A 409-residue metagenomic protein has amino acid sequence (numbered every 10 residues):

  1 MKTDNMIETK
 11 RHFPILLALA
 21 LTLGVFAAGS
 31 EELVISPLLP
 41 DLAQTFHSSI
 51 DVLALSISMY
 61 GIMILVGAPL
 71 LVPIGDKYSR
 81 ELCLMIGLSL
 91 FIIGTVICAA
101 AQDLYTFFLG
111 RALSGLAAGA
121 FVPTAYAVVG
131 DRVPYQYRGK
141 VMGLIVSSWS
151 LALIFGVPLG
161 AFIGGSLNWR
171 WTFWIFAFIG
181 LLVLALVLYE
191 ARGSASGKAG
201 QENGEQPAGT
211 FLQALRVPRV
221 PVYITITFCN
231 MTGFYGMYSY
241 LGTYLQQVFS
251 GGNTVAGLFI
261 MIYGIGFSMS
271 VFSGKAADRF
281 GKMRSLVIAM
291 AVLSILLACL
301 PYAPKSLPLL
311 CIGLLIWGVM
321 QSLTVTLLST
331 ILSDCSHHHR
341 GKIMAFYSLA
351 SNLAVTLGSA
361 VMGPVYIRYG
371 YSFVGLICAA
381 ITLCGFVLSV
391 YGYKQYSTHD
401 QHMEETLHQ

Functional and structural regions predicted by a protein language model:
L16-I50, L71, M237-G242: Extracytoplasmic
V66-L104: Conserved MFS/SLC helix-loop-helix module at the cytosolic interface between two early adjacent transmembrane helices
A68-S79, S270-G281, Y366-I367: Helix-to-loop junctions at the C-terminal end of transmembrane segments in multipass secondary transporters
L90, G94-I97, Y105-S114, P308-I316: Paired small-residue
T106, Y135-Y137, G143-A191: Helix-loop-helix hairpin linking two adjacent transmembrane segments in secondary transporters
G110-L151: Cytoplasmic helix-loop-helix junction between adjacent transmembrane helices in 12-TM secondary transporters
M283-L328: C-terminal transmembrane helical hairpin of 12-TM major facilitator-type secondary transporters
C335-Y371, C378: A late C-terminal transmembrane helix in Major Facilitator Superfamily
